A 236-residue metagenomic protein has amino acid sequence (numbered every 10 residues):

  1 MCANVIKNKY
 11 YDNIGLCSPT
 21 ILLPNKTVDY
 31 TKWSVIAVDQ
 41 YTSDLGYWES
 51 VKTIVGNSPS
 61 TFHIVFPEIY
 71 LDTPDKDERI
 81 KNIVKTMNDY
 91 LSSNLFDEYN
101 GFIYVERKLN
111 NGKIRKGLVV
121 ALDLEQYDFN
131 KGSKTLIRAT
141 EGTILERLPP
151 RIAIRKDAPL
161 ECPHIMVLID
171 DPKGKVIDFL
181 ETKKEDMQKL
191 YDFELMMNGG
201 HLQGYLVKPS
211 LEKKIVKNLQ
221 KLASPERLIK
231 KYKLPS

Functional and structural regions predicted by a protein language model:
M1-H201: N-terminal extension/subdomain marker
R155, K214-K221, E226-S236: A sequence-level detector for short glycine-anchored, His/Arg-bearing signature motifs that mark catalytic or binding
G199-L219: Active-site gating loop/helix substructures
